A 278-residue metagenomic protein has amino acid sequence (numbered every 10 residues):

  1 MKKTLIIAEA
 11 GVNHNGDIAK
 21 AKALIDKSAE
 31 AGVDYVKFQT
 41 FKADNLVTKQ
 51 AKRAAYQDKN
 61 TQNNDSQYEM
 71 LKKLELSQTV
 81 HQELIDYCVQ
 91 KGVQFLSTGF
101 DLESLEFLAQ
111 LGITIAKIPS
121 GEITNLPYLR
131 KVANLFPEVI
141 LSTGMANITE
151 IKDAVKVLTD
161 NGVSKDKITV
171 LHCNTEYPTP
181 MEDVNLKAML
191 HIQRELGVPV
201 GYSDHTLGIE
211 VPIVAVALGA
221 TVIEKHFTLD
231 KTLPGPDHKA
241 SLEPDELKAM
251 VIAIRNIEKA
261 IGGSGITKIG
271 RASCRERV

Functional and structural regions predicted by a protein language model:
M1-R277: Catalytic cores and adjacent flexible loops of soluble metabolic enzymes that perform enolate/carbanion chemistry on
